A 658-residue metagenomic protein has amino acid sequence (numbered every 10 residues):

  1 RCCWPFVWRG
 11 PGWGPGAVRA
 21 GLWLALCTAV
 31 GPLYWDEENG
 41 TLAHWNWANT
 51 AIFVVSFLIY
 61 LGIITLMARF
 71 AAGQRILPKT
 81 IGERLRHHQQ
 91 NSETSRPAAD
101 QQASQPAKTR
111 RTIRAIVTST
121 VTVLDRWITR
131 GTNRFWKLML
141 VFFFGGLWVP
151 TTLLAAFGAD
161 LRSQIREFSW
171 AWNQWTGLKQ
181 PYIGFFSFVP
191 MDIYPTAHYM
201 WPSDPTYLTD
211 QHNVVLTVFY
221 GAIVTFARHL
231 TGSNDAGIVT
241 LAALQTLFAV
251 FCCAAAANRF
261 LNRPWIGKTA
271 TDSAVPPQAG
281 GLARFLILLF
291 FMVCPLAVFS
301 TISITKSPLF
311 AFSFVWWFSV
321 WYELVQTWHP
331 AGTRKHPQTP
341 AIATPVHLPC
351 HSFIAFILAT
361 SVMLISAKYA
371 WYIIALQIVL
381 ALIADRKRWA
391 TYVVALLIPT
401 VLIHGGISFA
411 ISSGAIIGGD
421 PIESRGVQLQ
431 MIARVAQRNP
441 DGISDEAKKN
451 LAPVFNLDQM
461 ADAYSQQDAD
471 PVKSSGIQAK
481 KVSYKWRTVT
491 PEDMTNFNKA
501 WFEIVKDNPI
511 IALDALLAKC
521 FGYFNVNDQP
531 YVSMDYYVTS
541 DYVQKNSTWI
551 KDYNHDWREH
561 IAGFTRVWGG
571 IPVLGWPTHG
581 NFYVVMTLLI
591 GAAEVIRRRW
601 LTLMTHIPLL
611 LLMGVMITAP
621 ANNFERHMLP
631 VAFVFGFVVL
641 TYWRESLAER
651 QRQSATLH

Functional and structural regions predicted by a protein language model:
R1, N234-Q245, A518-L610: Membrane-interface anchor segments at the N-terminal boundary of transmembrane helices in multi-pass membrane enzymes
C2-A25, A48-W148, E645-H658: Start-transfer (signal-anchor) and selected internal transmembrane alpha helices of multi-pass inner/ER membrane
P5, T240-P276, W316: Transmembrane-helix motifs of polytopic, lipid-linked glycan transferases
L22-P32, G131-A159, S169-A171, P399-I411: Transmembrane signal-anchor helices characteristic of membrane glycosylation enzymes that use polyprenol
A159, F299-L309: Short acidic/glycine- and proline-prone juxtamembrane loop motifs at membrane-interface regions of multi-pass membrane
R166-E167, K179-A243, P630: Short hydrophobic/aromatic helix or loop-helix immediately within or flanking a transmembrane segment in polytopic
Q174, K179-H198, G414-D552: Membrane-proximal stem/loop segments at transmembrane-domain junctions that anchor or position
T344-H347, S352-S366, P399-I403: Membrane-interface alpha helices of multi-pass inner-membrane proteins
